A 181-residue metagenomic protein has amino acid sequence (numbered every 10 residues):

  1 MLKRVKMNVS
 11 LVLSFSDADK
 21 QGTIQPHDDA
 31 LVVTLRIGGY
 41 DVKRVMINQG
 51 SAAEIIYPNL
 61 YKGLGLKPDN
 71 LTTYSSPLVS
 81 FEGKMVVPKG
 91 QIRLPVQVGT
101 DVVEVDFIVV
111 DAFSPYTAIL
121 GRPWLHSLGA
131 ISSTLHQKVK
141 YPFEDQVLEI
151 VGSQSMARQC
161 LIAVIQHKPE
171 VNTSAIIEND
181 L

Functional and structural regions predicted by a protein language model:
M1-L181: Short linear "hotspot" motifs
